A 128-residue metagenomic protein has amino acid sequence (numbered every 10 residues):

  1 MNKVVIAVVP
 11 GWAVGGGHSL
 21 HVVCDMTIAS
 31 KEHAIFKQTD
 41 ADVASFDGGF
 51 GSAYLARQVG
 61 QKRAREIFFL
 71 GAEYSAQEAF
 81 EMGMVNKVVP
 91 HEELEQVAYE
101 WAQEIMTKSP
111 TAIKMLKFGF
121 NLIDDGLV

Functional and structural regions predicted by a protein language model:
M1, D42-A44, L127: Glycine- (often His-adjacent) and acidic-residue-rich active-site loop that binds/positions the CoA thioester
M1-A7: Conserved catalytic cysteine-centered active-site region of acyl-thioester-dependent Claisen-condensing enzymes
V8, V14-F68, M82, V97 (+1 more regions): CoA-thioester-processing core
S19, Q77, E92-Q96: Residues in well-ordered alpha-helical elements
M26, E66, L70-A72, E78 (+3 more regions): Well-ordered beta-strand positions
A29-A34, V85-V128: C-terminal long alpha-helix characteristic of the crotonase
Q61-R65, Y74-E81, S109-I113: Short, structured loop/turn "capping" segments at alpha-beta junctions
